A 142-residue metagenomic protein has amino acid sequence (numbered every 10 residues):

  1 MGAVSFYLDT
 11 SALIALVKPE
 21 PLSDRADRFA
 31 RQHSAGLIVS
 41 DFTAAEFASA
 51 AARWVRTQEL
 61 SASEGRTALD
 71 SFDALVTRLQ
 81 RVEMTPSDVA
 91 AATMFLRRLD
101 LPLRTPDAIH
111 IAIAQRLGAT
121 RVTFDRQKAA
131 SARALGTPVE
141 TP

Functional and structural regions predicted by a protein language model:
M1-S5, I111-P142: Acidic, PIN/NYN-like endoribonuclease modules and their adjacent C-terminal/linker elements
M1-T43, W54-T67: Short, well-structured N-terminal submotif of metal-dependent ribonuclease cores
I14, H33-S34, A51, V55-Q58 (+3 more regions): Short amphipathic alpha-helical interaction patches enriched in hydrophobic/aromatic residues with interspersed Lys/Arg
A15-V17, A50, S131-A132: Residues that scaffold the ATP/ADP-binding catalytic core of kinase and kinase-like folds
A50-Q80, V89-M94: Active-site-proximal, substrate-binding regions of enzyme catalytic domains and RNA-binding/basic surfaces
T77-Q127: Active-site neighborhoods of divalent-metal-dependent phosphate/nucleic-acid chemistry enzymes
